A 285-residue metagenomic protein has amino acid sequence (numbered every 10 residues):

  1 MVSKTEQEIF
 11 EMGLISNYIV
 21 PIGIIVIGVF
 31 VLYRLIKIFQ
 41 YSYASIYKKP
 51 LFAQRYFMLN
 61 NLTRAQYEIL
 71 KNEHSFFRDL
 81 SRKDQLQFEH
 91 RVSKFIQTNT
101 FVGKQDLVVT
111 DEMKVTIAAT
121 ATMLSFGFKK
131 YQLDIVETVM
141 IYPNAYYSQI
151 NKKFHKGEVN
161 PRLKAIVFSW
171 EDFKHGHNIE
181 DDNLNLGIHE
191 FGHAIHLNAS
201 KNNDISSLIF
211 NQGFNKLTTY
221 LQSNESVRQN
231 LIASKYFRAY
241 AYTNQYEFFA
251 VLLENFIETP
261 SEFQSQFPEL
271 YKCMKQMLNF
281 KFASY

Functional and structural regions predicted by a protein language model:
M1-D134, S200-Y220, Y271-Y285: N-terminal low-structure segments adjacent to metalloprotease catalytic domains across cellular compartments
V2-F10, T116-F128, Y146-K156, N160-R162 (+3 more regions): Metalloprotease/metallohydrolase-associated module, dominated by Zn2+-dependent proteases
I19, F76, L80, Q105 (+4 more regions): Conserved aromatic-histidine-acidic binding/catalytic patches
G28, E180-L184, Y246: Hydrophobic (often cysteine-bearing) scaffold residues that line and stabilize catalytic clefts of nucleotide/cofactor
S81, D182-A199, A250: Active-site recognition of the HExxH zinc-binding catalytic motif
D134-Y146, N151: Short, His- and charge-rich active-site/binding loops that engage polyanionic ligands
E137-T138, K164-I166, L184: Generic beta-strand structural signal
